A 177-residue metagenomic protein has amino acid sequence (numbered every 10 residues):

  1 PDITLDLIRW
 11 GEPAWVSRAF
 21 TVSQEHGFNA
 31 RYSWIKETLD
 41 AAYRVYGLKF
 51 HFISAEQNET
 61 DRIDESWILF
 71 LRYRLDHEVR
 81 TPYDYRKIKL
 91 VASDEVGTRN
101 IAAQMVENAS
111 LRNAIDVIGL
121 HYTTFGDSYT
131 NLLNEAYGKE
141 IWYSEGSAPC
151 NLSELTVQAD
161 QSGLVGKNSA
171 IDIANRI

Functional and structural regions predicted by a protein language model:
P1-E107: Substrate-binding cleft and catalytic face of glycoside hydrolase catalytic domains, especially the flexible beta-alpha
Q24, N108-S110, A159-V165: Short, hinge-like loop/turn segments at secondary-structure boundaries
R44-H51, V106-G119, N175-I177: Structural recognition of alpha->loop->beta junctions
Y85, R112-N113, A136-G138: Short, well-ordered coil/turn elements that cap or connect secondary structure elements
N100, Q104-S110, F125-N134: Membrane-embedded translocation segments of transport machinery
V117-I177: Catalytic-core region of carbohydrate-active enzymes that cleave or remodel glycosidic bonds
